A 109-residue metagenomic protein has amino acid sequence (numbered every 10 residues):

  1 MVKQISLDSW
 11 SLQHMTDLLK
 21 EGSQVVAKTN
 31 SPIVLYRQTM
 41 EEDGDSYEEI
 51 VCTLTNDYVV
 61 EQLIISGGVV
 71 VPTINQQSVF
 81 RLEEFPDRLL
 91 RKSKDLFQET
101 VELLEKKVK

Functional and structural regions predicted by a protein language model:
V2, S6, S11, Y36-Q38: Residue-level signal for functionally critical sites in structured catalytic/ligand-binding pockets
K3-Q4, D17, E42: N-terminal leader/targeting segments
K3-S6, G67-K109: Mixed-charge, Lys/Arg-enriched low-complexity segments
D8-Q24: Amphipathic alpha-helical segments
L18, I64, P72: Short aromatic-centered micro-motifs
L19-Q24, K28-T29, S93, L104-V108: Exposed acidic/polar residues on beta-strands and adjacent loops within beta-sheet cores, strongest in beta-propeller
E21-G67: Amphipathic, interaction-prone secondary-structure segments
